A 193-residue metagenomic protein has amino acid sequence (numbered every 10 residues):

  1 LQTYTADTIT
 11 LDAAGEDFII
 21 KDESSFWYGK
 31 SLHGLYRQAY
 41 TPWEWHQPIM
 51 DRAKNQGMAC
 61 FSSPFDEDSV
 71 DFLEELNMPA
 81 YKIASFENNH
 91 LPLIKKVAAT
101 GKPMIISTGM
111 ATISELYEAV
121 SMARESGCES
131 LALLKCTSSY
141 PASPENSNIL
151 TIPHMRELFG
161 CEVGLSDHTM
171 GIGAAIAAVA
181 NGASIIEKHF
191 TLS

Functional and structural regions predicted by a protein language model:
L1-S193: Catalytic cores and adjacent flexible loops of soluble metabolic enzymes that perform enolate/carbanion chemistry on
